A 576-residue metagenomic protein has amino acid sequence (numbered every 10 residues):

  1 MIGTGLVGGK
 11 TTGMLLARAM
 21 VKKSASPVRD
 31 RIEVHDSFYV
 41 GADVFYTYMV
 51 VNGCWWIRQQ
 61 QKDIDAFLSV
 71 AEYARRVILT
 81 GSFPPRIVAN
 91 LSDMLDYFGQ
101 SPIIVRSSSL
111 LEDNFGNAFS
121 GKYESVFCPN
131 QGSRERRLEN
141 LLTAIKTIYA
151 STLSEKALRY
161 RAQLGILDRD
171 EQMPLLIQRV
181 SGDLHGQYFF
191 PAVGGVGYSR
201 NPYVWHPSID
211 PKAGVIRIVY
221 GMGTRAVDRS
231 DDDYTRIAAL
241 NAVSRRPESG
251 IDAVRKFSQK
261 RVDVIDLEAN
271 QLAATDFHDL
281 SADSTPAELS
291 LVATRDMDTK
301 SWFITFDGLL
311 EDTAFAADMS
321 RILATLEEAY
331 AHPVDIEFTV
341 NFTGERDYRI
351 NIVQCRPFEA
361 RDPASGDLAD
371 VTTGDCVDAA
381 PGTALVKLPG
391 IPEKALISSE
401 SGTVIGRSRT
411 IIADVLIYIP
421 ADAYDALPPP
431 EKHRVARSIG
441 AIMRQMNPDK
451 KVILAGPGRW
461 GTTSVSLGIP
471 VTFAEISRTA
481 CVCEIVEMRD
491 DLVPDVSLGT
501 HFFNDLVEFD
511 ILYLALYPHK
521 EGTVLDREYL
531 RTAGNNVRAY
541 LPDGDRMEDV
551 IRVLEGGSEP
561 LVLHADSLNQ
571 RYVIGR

Functional and structural regions predicted by a protein language model:
M1-L68, E72-P85: A conserved helix-loop-beta module that forms one wall/lid of the active-site cleft in ATP-utilizing catalytic domains
M1-P27, S82-D490, G544-M547, V553-R576: Conserved mixed alpha/beta core segments that line enzyme active sites in large multi-domain catalysts
W55-K62, E337, F502-L506: A polyampholytic, Gly/Pro-enriched intrinsically disordered region
V77, G81-L95, T523-E548: Electropositive, surface-exposed helix/loop patches at the edges of structured domains that serve as adaptable
A379-P381, N504, A539-Y540: Contiguous interface-forming segments/domains that mediate binding rather than catalysis
V486-T532: Polybasic, proline/glycine-rich intrinsically disordered low-complexity segments
